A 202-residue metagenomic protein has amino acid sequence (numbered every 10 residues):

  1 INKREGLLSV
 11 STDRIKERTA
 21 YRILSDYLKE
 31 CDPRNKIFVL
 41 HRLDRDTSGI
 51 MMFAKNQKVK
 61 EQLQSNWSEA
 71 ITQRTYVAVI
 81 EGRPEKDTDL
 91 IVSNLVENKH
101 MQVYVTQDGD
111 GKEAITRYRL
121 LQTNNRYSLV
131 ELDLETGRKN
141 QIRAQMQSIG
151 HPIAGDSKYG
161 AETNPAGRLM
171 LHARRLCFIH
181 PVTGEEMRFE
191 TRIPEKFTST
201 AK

Functional and structural regions predicted by a protein language model:
I1-K99, Y104, K112, T123 (+1 more regions): RNA pseudouridine synthases
L8-T12, V130, N164: Conserved short-loop catalytic and cofactor-binding motifs
G109-I115, Q122-N125, L129, E135 (+1 more regions): Pseudouridine synthases involved in rRNA/tRNA modification
